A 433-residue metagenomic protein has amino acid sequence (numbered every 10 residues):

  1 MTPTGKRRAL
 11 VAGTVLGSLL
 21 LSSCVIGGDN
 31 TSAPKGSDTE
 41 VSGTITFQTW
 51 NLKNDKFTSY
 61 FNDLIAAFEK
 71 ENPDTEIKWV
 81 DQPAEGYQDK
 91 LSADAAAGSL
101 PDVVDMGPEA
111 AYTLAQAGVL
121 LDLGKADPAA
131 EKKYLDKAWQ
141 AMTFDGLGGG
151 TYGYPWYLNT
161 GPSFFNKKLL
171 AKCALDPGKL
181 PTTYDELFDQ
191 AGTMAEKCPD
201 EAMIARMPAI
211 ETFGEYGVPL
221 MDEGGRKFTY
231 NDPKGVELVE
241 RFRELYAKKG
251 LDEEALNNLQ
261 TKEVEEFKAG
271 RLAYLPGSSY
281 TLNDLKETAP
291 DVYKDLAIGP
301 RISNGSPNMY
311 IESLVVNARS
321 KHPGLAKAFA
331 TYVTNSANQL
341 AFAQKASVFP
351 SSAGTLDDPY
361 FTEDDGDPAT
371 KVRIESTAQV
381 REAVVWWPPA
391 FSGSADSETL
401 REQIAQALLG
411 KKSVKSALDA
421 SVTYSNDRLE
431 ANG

Functional and structural regions predicted by a protein language model:
T2-T113, K132, P177, L325 (+2 more regions): Conserved N-terminal structural module of periplasmic/extracytoplasmic solute-binding proteins
A66, K70, A171-C173, K248 (+3 more regions): Extracytoplasmic/periplasmic substrate-recognition and gating elements
K70, D145-P208, M221-L256, A318-G324 (+1 more regions): Helix-loop-helix "hinge/cap" segment bordering the ligand-binding cleft or interdomain interface
D81-K90, E109, T182-F188, E254-K268: Short helix-initiation/N-cap motifs at beta->coil->alpha
D102-D105, A273-S278: Paired acidic/hydrophobic, glycine-rich loop segments that form the ligand-binding mouth/hinge of periplasmic-binding
P108-T160, D295-A297: Hinge/lid segment of periplasmic solute-binding proteins
G124-K137, L180-T182, E196-K197, V218-E240 (+4 more regions): Short, solvent-exposed loop/beta-turn-alpha elements that line the ligand-binding surface or hinge of extracytoplasmic
V372-S421: C-terminal capping/gating helix-and-loop segments adjacent to ligand/active sites or protein-protein/ligand interfaces
